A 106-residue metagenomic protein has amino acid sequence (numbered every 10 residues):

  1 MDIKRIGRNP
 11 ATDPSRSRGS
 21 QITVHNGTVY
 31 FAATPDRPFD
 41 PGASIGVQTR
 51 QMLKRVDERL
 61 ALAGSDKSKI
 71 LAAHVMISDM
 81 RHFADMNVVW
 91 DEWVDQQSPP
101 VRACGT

Functional and structural regions predicted by a protein language model:
M1-L71, I77-T106: N-terminal presequence-like segments and the immediate start of the first folded domain
